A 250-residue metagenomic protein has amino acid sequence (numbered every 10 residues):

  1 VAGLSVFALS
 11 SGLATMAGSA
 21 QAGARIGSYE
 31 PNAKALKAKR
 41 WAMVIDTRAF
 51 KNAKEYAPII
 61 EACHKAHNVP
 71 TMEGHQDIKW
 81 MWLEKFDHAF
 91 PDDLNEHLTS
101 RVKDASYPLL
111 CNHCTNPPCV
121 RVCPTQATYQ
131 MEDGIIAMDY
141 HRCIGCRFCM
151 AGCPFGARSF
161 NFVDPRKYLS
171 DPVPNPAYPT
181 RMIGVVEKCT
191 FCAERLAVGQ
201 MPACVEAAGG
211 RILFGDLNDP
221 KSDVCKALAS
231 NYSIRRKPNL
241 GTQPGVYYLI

Functional and structural regions predicted by a protein language model:
V1-I250: Non-ligating segments of multi-cofactor redox enzymes
